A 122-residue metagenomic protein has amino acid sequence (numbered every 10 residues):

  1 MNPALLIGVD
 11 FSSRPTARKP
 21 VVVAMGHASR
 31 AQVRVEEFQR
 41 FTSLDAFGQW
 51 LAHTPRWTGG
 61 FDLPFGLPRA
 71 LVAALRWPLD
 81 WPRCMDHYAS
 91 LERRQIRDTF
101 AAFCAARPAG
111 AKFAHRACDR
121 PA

Functional and structural regions predicted by a protein language model:
M1-I7, F11-A122: RNase H-like (RuvC/DEDD) metal-dependent nuclease/polynucleotide-processing core
